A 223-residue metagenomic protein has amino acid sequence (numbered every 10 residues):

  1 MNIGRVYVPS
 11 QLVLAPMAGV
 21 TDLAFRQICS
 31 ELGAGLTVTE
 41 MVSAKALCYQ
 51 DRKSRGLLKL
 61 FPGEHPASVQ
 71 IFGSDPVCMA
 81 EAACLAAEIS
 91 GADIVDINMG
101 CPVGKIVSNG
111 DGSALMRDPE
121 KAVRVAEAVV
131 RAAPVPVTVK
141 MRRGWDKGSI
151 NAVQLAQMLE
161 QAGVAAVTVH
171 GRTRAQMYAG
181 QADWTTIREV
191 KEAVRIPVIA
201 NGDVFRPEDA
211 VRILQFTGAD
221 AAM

Functional and structural regions predicted by a protein language model:
M1-M223: Flavin-dependent oxidoreductase catalytic cores
